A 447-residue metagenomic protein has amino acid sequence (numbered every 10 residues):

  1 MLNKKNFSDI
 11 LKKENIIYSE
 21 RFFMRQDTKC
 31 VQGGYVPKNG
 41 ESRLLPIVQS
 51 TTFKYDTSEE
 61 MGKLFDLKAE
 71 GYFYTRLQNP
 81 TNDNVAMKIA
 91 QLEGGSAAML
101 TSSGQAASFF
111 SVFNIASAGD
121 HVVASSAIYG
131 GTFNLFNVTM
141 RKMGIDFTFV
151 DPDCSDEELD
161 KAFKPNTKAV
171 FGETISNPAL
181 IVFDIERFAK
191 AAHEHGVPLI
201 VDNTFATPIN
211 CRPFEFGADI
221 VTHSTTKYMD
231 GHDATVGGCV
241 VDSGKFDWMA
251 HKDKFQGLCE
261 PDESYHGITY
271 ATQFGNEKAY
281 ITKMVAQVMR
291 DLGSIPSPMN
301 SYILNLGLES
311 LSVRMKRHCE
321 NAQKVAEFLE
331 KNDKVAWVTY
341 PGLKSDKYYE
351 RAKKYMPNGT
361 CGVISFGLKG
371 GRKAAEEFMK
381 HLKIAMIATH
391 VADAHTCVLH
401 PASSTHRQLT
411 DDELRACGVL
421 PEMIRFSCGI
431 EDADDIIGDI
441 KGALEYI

Functional and structural regions predicted by a protein language model:
M1-F22, L308, V363: N-terminal amphipathic/basic-hydrophobic helices that include classical n-h-c signal peptides and signal-anchor
L11, Y18-N79, M87, I424: N-terminal "arm"/small-domain region of PLP-dependent enzymes with the aminotransferase-like
I16, E20-R21, N137-V138, D146-F147 (+6 more regions): PLP-dependent enzyme catalytic core of the Aspartate aminotransferase-like
C30-V36, A98-K331: Conserved PLP-enzyme active-site core in the AAT-like
T52, S243-F246, L368-G371: Short loop segments at secondary-structure junctions
T57-A106, G131-T139: Conserved N-terminal alpha-helix of the aminotransferase class I/II PLP-enzyme fold
E70, S96, V236, N300-L304 (+3 more regions): Short amphipathic alpha-helical segments
M315, Q323, E327-E330, K334-I424 (+1 more regions): Conserved C-terminal alpha-helix-loop-beta "cap" of PLP-dependent enzymes that closes/shapes the active-site mouth
